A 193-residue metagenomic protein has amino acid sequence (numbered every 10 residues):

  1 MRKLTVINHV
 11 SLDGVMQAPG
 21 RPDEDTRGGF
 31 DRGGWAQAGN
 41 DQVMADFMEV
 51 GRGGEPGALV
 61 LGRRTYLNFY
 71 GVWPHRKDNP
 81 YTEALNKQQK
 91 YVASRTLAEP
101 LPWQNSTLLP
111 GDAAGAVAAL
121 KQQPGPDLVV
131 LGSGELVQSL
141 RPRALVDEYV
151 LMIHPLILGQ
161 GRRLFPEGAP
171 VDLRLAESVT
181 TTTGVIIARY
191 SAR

Functional and structural regions predicted by a protein language model:
M1-R193: Enzymes that bind and transform nitrogen-containing heteroaromatic metabolites
